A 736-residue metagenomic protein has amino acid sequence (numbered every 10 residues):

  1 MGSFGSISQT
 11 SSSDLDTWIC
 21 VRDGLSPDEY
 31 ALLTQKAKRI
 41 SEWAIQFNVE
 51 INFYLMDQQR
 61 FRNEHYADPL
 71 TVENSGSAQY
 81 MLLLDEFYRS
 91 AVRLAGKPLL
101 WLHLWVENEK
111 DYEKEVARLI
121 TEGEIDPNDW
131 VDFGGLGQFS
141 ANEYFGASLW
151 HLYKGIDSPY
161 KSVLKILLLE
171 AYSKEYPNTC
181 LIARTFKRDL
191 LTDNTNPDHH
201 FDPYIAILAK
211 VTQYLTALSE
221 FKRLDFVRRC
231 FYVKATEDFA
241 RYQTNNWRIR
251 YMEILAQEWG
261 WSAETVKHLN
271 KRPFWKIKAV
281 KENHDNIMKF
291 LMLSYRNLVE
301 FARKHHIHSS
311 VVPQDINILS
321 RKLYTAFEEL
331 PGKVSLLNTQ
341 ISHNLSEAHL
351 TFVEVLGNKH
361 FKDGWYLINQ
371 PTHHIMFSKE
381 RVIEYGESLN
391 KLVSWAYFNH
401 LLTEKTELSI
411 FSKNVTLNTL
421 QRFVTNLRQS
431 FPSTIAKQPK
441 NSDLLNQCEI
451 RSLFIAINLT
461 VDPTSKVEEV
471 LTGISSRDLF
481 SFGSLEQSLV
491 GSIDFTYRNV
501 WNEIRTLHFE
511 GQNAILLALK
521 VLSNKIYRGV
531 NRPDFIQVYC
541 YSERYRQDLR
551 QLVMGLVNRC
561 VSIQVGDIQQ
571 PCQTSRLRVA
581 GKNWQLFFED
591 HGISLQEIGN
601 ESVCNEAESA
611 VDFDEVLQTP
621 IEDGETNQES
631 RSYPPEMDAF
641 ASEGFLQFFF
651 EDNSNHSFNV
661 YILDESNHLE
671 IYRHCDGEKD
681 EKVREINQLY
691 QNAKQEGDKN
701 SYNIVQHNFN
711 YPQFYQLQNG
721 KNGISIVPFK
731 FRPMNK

Functional and structural regions predicted by a protein language model:
M1-F4: Short gly/ser-rich loop at a beta-strand->alpha-helix junction or flexible surface loop bordering the NTP-binding
I7-L32, E50-Y54: Catalytic metal-binding acidic patch
S8-T10, E42-F47, S219-R223: A general structural signal for short secondary-structure junctions and capping/turn motifs
S11-S12, P27-T34, D198, E220-V227: Conserved structured core elements
T17-C20, A37-R39, V72-S75: Short, low-complexity, polar/charged sequence segments that are solvent-exposed and flexible
D23-L25, I45, A235-D238: Hydrophobic/aromatic-lined pockets within catalytic cores
L32-D68: Polymerase palm active-site segment centered on the conserved acidic dipeptide of motif C
N63-T71, A78-K736: Nucleotidyltransferase catalytic cores
